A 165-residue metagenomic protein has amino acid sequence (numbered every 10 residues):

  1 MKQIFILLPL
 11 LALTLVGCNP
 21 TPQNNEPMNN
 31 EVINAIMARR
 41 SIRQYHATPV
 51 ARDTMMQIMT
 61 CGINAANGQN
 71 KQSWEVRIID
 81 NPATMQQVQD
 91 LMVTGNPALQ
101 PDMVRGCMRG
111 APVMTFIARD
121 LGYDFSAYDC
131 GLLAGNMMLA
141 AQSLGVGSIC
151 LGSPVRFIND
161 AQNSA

Functional and structural regions predicted by a protein language model:
M1-I4: Positively charged n-region of N-terminal signal peptides that target proteins for export
L7-T14: Bacterial N-terminal signal peptides
T14, N67, D120, Q142: Residue-level marker of positions within ordered structural domains that often coincide with functionally constrained
C18-A111: N-terminal amphipathic, basic helical "cap/leader" segment at the start of enzyme domains
G62, T115, L121-S164: Small-aliphatic-rich amphipathic alpha-helix that forms the alpha element of a beta-alpha
N81-P82, A118-D120: Fold-independent oxyanion-binding glycine-rich loops and adjacent beta-strand/coil segments at enzyme active sites
